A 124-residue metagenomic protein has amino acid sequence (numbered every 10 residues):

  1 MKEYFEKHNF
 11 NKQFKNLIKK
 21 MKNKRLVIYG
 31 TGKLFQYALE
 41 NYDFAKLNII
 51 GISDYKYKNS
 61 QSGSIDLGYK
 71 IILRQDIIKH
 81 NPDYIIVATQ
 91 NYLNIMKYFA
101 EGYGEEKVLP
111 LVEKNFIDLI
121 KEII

Functional and structural regions predicted by a protein language model:
M1-I124: Hydrophobic, well-ordered beta-alpha structural blocks that scaffold small-molecule cofactor pockets
